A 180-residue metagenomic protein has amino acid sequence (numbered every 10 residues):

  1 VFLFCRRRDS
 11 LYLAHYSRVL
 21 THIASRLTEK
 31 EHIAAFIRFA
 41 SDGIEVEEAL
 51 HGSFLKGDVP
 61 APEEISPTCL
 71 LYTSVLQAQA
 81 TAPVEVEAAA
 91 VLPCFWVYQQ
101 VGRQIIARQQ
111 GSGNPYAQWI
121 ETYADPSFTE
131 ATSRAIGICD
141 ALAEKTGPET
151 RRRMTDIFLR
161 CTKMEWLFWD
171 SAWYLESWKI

Functional and structural regions predicted by a protein language model:
V1-R26, E45-V46, A89-Q99, W169: Alpha-helical bundle segments that constitute or directly flank the non-heme di-iron/ferroxidase center
V1-R8, T28-E45, L76-V91, A117-A124 (+1 more regions): Alpha-helical scaffold segments that form or flank carboxylate-/histidine-based iron centers
Y16-L20, A24, A34-E63: Conserved alpha-helical segments that form or flank metal/cofactor-binding pockets of metalloenzymes
I44-H51, L76, A80, Q99-I106 (+2 more regions): A structural signal for well-ordered alpha-helices, especially hydrophobic packing surfaces of coiled-coils
Y72-T73: Conserved small/polar residues in nucleotide/adenosyl-binding loops
V91-M164: An amphipathic alpha-helical core segment
M154-I180: Acidic, carboxylate-rich catalytic segments that either coordinate divalent cations
